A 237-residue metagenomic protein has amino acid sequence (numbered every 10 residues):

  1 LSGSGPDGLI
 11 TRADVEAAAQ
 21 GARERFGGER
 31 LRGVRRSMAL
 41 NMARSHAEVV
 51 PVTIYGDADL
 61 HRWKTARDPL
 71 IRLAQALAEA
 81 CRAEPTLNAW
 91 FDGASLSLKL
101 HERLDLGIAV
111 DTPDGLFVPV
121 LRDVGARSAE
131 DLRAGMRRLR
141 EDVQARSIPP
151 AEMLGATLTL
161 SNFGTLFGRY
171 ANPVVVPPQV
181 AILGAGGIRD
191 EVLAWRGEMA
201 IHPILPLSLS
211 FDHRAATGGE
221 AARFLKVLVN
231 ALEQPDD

Functional and structural regions predicted by a protein language model:
P6-D14, Q20-D237: C-terminal catalytic/motor cores of large multi-domain enzyme assemblies
